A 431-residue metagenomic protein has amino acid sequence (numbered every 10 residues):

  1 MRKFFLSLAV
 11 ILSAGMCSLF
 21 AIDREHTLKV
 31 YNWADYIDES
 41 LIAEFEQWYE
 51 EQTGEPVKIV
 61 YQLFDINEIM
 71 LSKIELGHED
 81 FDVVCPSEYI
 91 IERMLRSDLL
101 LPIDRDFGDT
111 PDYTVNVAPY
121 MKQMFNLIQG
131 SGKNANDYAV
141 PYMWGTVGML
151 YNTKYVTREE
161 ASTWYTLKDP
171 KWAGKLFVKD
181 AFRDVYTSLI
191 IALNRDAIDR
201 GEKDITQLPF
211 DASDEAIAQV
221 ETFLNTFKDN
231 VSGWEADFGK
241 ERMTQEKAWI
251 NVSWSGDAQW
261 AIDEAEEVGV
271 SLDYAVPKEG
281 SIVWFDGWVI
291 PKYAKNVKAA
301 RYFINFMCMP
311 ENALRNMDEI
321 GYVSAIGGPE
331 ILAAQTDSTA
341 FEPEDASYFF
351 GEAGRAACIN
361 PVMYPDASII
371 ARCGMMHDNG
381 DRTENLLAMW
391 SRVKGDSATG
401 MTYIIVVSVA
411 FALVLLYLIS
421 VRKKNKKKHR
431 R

Functional and structural regions predicted by a protein language model:
I22-S97, S397-Y403: Early extracytoplasmic/lumenal segment of secretory-pathway proteins
L71, E92-W144, R158-Y165: Hinge/lid segment of periplasmic solute-binding proteins
M94-I103, K133-N136, A261-V276, A340-A346: Ligand-binding "clamshell"
T110-Y113, A218-N225, V268-V289: Periplasmic-binding protein-like
T166-D184, D196: Short loop->beta-strand "edge-of-pocket" segments that line small-molecule binding or catalytic clefts across diverse
V178, V185, L189, I198-D273: Ligand-binding pocket segment of bilobal, Venus flytrap-like solute-binding proteins
P291-I369: Mature extracytoplasmic/periplasmic domains
A357-R431: Conserved C-terminal helix/tail region of periplasmic/extracytoplasmic solute-binding proteins
